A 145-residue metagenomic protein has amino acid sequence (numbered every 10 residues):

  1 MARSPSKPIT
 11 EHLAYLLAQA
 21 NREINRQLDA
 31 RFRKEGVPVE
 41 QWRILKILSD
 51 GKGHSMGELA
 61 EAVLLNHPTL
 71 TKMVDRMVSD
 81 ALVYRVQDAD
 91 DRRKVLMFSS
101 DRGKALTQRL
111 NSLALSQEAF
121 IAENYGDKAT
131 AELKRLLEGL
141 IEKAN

Functional and structural regions predicted by a protein language model:
M1-E35: N-terminal leader segment of winged-helix/HTH proteins
M1-S6, D127-N145: C-terminal regulatory/oligomerization modules of transcriptional regulators
N21, K46-D50, N111: Short, locally clustered residues in the helix-turn-helix/winged-helix DNA-binding domain
E23, Q27, R43-K46, A105: Pre-recognition alpha-helix immediately N-terminal to the DNA-recognition helix within helix-turn-helix or winged-helix
N25, D75-R135: Charged, amphipathic alpha-helical coiled-coil/dimerization segments
I47, A62, D80: Residues within the alpha-helical elements of helix-turn-helix
G51-S55: Short capping segments at the starts of secondary-structure elements
M56-G57, P68, D75, V95: Residues within helix-turn-helix
